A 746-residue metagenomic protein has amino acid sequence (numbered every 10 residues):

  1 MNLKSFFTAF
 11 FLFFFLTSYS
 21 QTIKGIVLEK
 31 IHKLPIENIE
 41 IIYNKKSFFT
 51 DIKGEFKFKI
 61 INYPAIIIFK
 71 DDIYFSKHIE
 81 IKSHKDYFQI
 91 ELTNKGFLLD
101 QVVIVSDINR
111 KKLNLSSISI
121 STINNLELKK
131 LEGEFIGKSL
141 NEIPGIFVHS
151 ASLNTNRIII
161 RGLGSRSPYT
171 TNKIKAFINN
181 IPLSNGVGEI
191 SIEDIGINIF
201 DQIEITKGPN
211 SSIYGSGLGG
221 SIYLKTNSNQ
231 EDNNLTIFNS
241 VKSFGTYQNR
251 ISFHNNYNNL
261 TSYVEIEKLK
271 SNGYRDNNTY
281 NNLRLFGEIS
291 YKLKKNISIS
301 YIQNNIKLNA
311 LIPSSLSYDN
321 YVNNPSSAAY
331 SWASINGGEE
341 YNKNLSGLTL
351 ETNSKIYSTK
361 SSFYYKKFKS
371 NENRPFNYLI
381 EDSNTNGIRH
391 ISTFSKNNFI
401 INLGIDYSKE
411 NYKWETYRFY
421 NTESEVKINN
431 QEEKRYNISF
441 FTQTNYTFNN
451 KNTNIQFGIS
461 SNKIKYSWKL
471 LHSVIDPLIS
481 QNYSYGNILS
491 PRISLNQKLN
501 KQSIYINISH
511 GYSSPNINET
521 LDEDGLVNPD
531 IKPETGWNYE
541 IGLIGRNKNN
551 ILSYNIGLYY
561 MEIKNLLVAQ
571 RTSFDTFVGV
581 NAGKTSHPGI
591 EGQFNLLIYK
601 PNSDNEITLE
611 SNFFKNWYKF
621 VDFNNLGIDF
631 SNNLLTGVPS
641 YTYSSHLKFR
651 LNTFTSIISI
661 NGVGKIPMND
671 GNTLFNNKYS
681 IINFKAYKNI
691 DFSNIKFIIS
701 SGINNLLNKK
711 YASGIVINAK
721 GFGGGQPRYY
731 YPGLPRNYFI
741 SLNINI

Functional and structural regions predicted by a protein language model:
K59, I181-K207: Short acidic/polar hinge/loop motifs at secondary-structure boundaries that mediate gating or recognition
K70-Y74, K85-K129: Short, acidic, small-residue-rich periplasmic hinge/interaction motif at the N-terminus of Gram-negative outer-membrane
Y87-E91, G137-S139, R157-I159, I174-F177 (+5 more regions): N-terminal periplasmic accessory domains that precede and gate Gram-negative outer-membrane beta-barrel machines
S243-K270, R275-P313, G337-K355, F394-N397 (+2 more regions): Transmembrane beta-barrel wall of Gram-negative outer-membrane proteins
L260, K355-E372, K498, S503-S509 (+4 more regions): Membrane-embedded beta-barrel scaffold of Gram-negative outer-membrane proteins
N398-N402, D406-S408, V426-E562, E606 (+1 more regions): Structural signature of Gram-negative outer-membrane beta-barrels, strongest in the C-terminal barrel of TonB-dependent
F448-I455, N462-I464, S553, G557-E562 (+2 more regions): Gram-negative outer-membrane beta-barrel transporters
Y559, I607-L609, K665-P667, K688-I746: C-terminal beta-signal and adjacent terminal beta-strands/loops of Gram-negative outer-membrane beta-barrel proteins
